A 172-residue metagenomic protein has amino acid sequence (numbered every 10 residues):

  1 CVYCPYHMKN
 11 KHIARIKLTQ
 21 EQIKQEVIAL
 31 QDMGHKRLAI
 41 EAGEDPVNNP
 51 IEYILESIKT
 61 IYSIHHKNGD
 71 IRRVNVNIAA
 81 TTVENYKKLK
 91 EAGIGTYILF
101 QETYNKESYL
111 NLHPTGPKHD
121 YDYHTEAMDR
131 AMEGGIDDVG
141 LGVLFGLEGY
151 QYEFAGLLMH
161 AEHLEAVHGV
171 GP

Functional and structural regions predicted by a protein language model:
C1-Q22: Canonical Radical SAM [4Fe-4S] cluster-binding loop centered on the CxxxCxxC motif and its immediate flanking residues
E21-D32, A127: Short, charged beta->alpha transition segments
K36-I64, E84, E148-E153: Conserved glycine-rich "GG(E/T)P / GGGxP" loop and the immediately following alpha-helix in the radical SAM core
R37, A42, G95-T96, Q101 (+1 more regions): Conserved C-terminal portion of the radical SAM core fold that forms the substrate/S-adenosylmethionine-binding
E41, N75-A79: Structural motif
N48-V76, Q101, H119-D137, E162-E165: Alpha-helix-loop-beta-strand connector modules within alpha/beta enzyme cores
L112-K118: Short glycine-enriched, charge-decorated loop/helix-capping segments at active-site entrances that position
